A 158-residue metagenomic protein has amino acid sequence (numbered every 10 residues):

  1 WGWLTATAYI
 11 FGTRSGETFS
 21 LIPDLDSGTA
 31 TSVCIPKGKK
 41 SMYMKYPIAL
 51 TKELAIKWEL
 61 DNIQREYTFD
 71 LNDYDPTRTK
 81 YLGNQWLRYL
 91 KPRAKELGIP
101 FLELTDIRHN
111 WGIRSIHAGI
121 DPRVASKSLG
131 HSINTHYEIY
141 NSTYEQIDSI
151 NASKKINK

Functional and structural regions predicted by a protein language model:
W1-A6, K37-G38, R78, E145: Conserved catalytic core of the tyrosine transesterase superfamily
W1-S15, F19, R108: Basic, Lys/Arg- and aromatic-enriched nucleic-acid-binding interface segment
T7-A8, F101, R114-S115, S128 (+1 more regions): Short alpha-helical segment immediately N-terminal to, or the first helix within, an HTH/HTH-like DNA-binding domain
E17-T18, L102-E103, G112, I120-G130: Active-site-proximal segment of tyrosine recombinases
S20-I56: Conserved tyrosine-mediated DNA breakage-rejoining catalytic core shared by Y-recombinases
L25-A30, I120-I139: Short, polar N-cap/turn motifs at the start of nucleic acid-interacting alpha helices
I35-K39, L129-S153: Catalytic-site neighborhood detector that most strongly recognizes the C-terminal catalytic loop/helix of tyrosine
P47-P100, T105-I107, W111: Active-site/catalytic core of tyrosine-dependent DNA strand-transfer enzymes
